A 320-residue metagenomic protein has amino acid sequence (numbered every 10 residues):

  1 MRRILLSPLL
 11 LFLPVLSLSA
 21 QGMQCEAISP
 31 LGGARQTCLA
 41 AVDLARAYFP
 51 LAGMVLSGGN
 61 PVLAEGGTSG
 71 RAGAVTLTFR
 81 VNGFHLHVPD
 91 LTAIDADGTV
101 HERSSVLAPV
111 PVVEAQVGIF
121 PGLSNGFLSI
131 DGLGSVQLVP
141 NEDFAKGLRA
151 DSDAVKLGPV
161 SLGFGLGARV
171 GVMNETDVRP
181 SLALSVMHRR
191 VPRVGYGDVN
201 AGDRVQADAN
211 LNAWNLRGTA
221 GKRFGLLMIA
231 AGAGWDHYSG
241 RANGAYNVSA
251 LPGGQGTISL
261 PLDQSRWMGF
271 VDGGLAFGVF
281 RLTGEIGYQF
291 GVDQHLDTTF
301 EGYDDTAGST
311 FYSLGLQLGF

Functional and structural regions predicted by a protein language model:
Q21-F164, V172-N174: Transmembrane beta-barrel domains of Gram-negative outer membranes and organellar outer membranes
G22-Q24, Q264-G269, G274-F320: Predominantly the C-terminal beta-signal and adjacent terminal strand-loop region of outer-membrane beta-barrel
R71-G73, V106-V113, K156-L166, D208-W214 (+3 more regions): Residues that define the transmembrane beta-barrel architecture of outer-membrane proteins
R71-V75, G126-I130, T176-L182, W214 (+4 more regions): Outer-envelope beta-barrel architecture signal
V75-V81, A115, G132-G134, A168 (+6 more regions): Membrane-embedded beta-strand positions of outer-membrane beta-barrel proteins
V81-H87, I119, V136-E142, V172 (+6 more regions): Transmembrane beta-strands of outer-membrane beta-barrel pores
V88-I94, E142-A154, R193-D203, G240-P252 (+1 more regions): Outer-membrane beta-barrel translocator domains and adjoining extracellular loop/strand segments of Gram-negative
D177-W267, D272: Detector for outer-membrane/organellar transmembrane beta-barrel domains, recognizing the amphipathic beta-strand
